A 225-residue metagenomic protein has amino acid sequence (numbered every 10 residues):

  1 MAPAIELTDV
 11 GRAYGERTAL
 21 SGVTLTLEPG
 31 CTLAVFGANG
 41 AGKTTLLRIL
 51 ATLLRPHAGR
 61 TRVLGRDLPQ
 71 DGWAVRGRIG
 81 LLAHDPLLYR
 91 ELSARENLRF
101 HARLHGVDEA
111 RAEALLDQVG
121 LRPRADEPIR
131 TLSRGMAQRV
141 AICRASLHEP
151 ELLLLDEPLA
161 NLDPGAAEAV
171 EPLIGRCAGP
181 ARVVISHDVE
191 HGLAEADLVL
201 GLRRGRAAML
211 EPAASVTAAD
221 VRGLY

Functional and structural regions predicted by a protein language model:
F36-A38: The feature captures the beta-strand-to-loop junction immediately N-terminal to the Walker
A51: Helix-to-loop junction immediately C-terminal to a conserved catalytic motif
G59-Q70, V75, M209: Conserved ABC transporter NBD signature motif
R99, R103, E109-R124: Conserved ABC ATPase "signature" region
L153-D156: Catalytic Walker B motif of ABC-type/P-loop ATPase nucleotide-binding domains
S186-H187: H-loop/switch region of ABC-family ATPase nucleotide-binding domains
